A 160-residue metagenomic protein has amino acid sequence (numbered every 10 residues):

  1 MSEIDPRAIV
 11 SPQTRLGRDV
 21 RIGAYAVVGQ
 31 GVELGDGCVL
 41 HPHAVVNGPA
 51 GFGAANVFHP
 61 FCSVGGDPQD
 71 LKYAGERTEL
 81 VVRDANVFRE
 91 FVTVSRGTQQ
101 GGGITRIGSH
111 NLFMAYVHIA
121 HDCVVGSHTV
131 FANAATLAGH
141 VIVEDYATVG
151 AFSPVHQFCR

Functional and structural regions predicted by a protein language model:
E3-R160: Structural signal for interior beta-strand "rungs" in well-ordered beta-sheet cores of soluble enzyme domains
